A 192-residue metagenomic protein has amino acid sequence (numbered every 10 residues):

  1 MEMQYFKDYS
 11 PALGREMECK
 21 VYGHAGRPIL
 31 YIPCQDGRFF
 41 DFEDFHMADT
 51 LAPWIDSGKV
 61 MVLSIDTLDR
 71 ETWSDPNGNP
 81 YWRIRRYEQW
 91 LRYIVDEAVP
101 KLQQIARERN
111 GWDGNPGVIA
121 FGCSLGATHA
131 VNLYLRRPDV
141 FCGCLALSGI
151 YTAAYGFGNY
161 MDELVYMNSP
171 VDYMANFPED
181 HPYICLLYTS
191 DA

Functional and structural regions predicted by a protein language model:
M1-S190: Non-catalytic cap/lid and distal C-terminal segments of serine-dependent acyl enzymes
